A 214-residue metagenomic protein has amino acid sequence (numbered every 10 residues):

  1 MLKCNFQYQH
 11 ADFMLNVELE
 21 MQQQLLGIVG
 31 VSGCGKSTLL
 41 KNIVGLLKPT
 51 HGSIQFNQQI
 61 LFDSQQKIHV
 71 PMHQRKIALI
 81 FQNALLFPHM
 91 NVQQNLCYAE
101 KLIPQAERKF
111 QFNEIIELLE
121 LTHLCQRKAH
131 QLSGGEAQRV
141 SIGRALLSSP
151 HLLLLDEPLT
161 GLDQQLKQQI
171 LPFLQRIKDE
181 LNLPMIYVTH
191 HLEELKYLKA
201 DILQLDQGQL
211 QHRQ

Functional and structural regions predicted by a protein language model:
Q59-S64, E107-L124, Q175-R176: Conserved ABC ATPase "signature" region
L61-L79, L102: ABC ATPase NBD coupling module
M90-C97: Short coil-to-helix segment of the ABC ATPase nucleotide-binding domain corresponding to the Q-loop/switch region
K128-L132, E136-Q138: Conserved ABC ATPase signature
L147-H151: A short, proline-enriched helix->beta-strand linker immediately N-terminal to the Walker B motif in ABC-type P-loop
L153-E157: Catalytic Walker B motif of ABC-type/P-loop ATPase nucleotide-binding domains
N182-V188: Conserved H-loop
